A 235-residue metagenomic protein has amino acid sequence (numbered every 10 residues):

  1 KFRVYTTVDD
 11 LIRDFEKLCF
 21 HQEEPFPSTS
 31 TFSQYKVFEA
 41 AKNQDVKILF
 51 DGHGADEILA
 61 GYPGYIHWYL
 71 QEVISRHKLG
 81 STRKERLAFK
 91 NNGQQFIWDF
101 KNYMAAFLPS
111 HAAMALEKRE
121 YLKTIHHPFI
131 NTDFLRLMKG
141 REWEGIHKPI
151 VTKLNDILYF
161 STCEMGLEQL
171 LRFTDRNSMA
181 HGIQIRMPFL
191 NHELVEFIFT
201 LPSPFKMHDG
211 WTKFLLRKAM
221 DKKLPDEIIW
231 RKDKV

Functional and structural regions predicted by a protein language model:
K1-R141, R176-K223: ATP-dependent adenylate-handling active sites, centered on carboxylate activation for C-N bond formation
P27, K148-S161, W211: Structural motif
R141-P149: Glycine-rich phosphate/pyrophosphate-binding loop and adjacent beta-alpha nucleotide/cofactor-binding cores
T162-R176, I198: Short Ser/Thr-interspersed hydrophobic loop/turn segments at strand-loop and sheet-helix junctions that line or gate
L224-V235: PAPS-dependent sulfotransferase catalytic core
